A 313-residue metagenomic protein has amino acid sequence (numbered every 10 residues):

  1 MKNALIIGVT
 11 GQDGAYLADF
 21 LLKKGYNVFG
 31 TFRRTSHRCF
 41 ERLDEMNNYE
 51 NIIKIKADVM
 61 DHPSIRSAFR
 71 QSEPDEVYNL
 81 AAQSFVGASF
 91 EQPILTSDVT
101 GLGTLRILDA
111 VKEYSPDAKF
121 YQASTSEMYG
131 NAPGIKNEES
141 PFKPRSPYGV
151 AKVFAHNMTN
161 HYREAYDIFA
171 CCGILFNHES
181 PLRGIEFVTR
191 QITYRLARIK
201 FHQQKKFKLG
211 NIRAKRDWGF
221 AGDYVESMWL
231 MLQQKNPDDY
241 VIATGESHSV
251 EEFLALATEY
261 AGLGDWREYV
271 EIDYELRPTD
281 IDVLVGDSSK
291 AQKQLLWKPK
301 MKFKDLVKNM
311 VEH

Functional and structural regions predicted by a protein language model:
M1-H178, L232, M301: N-terminal Rossmann-like NAD(P)+-binding domain of SDR-like oxidoreductases, especially those catalyzing
L17, K23, G30-T31, A57 (+2 more regions): C-terminal substrate-binding subdomain of Rossmann-fold SDR/epimerase-dehydratase oxidoreductases
F40-E41, L182, V311: Short Asp/Glu-rich motifs
P63, G130-A132, L182, E252 (+1 more regions): Activation segment
T96, L182, S247: Aromatic/pi-system hotspot detector in well-structured domains
S140, P144-A151, P181, I185-T189 (+1 more regions): The catalytic Tyr-centered alpha-helix of NAD(P)H-dependent dehydrogenases
